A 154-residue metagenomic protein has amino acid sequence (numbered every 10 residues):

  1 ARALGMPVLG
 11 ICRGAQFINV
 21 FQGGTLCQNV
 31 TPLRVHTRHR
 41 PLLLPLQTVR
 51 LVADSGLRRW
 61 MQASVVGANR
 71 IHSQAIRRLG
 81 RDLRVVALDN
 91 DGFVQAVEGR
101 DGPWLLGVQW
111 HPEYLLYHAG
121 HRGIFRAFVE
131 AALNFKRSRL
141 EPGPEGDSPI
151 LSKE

Functional and structural regions predicted by a protein language model:
A1-T25: Catalytic nucleophile loop
R2-L4, T31-E154: Amide-donor transfer/coupling interface in amidating biosynthetic enzymes
Q28: Class I SAM-dependent methyltransferase SAM-binding "motif I" and its flanking Rossmann-like core
